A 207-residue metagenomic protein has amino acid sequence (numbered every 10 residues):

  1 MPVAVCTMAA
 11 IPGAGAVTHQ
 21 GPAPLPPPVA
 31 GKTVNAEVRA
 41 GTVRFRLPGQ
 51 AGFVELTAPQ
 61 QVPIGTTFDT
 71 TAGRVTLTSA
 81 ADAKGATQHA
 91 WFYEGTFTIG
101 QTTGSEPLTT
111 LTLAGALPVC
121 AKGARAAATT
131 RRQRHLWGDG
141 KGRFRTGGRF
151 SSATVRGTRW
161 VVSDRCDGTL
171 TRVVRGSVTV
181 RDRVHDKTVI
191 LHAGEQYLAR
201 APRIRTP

Functional and structural regions predicted by a protein language model:
M1-V17: Secretory targeting and sorting signals
H19-P207: Flexible, surface-exposed loop/linker segments and immediately adjacent secondary-structure boundaries
